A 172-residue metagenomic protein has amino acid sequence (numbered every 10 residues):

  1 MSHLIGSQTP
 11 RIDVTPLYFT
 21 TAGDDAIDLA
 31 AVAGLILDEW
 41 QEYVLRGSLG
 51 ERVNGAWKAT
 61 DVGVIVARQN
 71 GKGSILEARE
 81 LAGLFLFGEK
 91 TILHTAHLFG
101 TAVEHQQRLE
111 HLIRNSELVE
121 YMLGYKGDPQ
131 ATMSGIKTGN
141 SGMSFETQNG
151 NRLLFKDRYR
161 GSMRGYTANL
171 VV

Functional and structural regions predicted by a protein language model:
S2-V172: Phosphate/NTP-binding elements of NTP-utilizing enzymes
